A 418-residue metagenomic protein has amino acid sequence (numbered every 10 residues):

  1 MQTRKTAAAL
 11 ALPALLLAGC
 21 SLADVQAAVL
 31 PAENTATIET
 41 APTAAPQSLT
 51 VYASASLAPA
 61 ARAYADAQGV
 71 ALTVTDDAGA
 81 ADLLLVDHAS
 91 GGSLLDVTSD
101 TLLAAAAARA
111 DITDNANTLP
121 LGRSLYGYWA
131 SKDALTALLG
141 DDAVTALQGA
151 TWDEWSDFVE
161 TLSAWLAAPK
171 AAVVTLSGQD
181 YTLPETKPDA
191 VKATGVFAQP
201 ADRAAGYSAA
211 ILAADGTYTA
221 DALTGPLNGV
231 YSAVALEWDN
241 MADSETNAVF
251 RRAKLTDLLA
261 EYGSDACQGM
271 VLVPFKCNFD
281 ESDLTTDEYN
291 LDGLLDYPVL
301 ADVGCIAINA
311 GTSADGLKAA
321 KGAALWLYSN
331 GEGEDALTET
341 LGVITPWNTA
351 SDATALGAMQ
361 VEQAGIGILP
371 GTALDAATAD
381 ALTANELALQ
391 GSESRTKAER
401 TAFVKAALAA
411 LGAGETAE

Functional and structural regions predicted by a protein language model:
M1-A18: Sec-dependent bacterial lipoprotein signal peptides
A8-L10, C20-G91, A336, A406-E418: Conserved N-terminal structural module of periplasmic/extracytoplasmic solute-binding proteins
L30-I38, L85-T136, T286-G293: Hinge/lid segment of periplasmic solute-binding proteins
A60, A314-L327: Short amphipathic alpha-helical coupling segments at ligand-binding clamshell hinges and other catalytic/signaling
V74-D77, D111-N247, G311-T312: Helix-loop-helix "hinge/cap" segment bordering the ligand-binding cleft or interdomain interface
A164, A171, A324-S351: Periplasmic-binding protein-like
A205-A314: Extracytoplasmic/periplasmic substrate-binding proteins
T345-T354, M359-E418: Conserved C-terminal helix/tail region of periplasmic/extracytoplasmic solute-binding proteins
